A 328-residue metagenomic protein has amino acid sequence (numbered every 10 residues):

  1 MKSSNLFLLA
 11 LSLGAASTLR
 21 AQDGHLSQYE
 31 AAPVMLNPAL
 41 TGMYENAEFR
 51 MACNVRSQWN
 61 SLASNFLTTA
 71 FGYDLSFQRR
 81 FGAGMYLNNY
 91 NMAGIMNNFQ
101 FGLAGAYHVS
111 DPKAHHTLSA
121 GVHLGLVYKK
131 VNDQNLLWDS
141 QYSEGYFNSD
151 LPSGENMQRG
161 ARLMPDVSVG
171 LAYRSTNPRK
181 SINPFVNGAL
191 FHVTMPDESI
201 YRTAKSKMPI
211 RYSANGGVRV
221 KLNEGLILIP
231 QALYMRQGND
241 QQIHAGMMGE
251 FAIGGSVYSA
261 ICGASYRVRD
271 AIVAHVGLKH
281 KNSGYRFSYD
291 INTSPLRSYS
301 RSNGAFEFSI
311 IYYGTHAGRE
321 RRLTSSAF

Functional and structural regions predicted by a protein language model:
M1-F7: Bacterial N-terminal signal peptides that target proteins for export
L8-A15: Bacterial N-terminal signal peptides
S17-A21: Sec/Tat signal peptide C-region and signal peptidase I cleavage site
Q22-F328: Subset of outer-membrane beta-barrel
